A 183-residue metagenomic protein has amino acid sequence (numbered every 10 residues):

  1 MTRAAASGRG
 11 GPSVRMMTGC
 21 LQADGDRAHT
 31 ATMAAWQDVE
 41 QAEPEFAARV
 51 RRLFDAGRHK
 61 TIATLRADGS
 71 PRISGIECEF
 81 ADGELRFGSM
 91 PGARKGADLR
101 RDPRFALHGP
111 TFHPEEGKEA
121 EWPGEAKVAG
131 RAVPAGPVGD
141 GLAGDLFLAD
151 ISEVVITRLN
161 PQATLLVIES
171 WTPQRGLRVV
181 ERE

Functional and structural regions predicted by a protein language model:
M1-S13, Q22-A23, R27: Compositionally biased, low-complexity flexible segments
M17-A56: Extreme N-terminal tail/first-helix region
D24-D26, W36-D38, P91-V154, N160-Q162: Short, structured beta-strand-loop surface elements
G57-P91, L107-P110: Short beta-strand segments
I73-G75, E125-A129, I168: Well-ordered beta-strand positions in beta-sheet-rich domains
F147-S152, P161-E183: Flexible glycine-rich active-site/ligand-binding loops centered on an Asp-His dyad
